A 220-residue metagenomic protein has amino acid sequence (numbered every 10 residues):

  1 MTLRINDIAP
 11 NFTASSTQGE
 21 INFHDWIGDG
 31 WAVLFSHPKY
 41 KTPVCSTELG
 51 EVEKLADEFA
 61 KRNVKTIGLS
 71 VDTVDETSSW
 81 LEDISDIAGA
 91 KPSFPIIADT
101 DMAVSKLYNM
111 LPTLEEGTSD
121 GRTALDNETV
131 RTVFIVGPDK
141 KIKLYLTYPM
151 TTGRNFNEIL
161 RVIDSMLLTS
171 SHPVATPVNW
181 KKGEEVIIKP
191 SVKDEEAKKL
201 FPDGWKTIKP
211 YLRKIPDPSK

Functional and structural regions predicted by a protein language model:
M1-K220: Chalcogenol-based redox active-site neighborhoods
